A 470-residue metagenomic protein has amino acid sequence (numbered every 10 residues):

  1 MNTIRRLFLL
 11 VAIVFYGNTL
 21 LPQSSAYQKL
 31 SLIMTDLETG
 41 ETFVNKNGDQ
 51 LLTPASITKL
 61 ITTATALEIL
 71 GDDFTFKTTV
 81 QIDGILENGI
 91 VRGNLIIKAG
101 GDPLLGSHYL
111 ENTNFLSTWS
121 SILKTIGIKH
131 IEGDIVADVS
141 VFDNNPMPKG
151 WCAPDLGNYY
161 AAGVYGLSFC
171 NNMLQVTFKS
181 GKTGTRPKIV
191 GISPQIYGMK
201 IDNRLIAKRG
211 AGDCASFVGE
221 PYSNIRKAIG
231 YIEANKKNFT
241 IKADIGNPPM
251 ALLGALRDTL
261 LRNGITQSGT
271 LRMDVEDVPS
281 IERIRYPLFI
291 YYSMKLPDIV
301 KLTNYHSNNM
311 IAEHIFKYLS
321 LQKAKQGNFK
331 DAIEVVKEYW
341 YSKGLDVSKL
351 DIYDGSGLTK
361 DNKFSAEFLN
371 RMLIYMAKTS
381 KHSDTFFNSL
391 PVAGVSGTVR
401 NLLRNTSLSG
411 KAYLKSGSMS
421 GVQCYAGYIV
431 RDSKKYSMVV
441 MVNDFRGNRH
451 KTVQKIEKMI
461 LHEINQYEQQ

Functional and structural regions predicted by a protein language model:
M1-S25: Bacterial Sec-dependent N-terminal signal peptides
S24-K46, R272-M273: A short, well-structured edge-of-sheet supersecondary motif
K29-L32, V300, A312, Q423-A426: Short glycine-rich loop/turn motifs
G40, I57-A66, I135, L167 (+5 more regions): Residue-level preference for non-acidic, small/hydrophobic
T42-N45, N114, H306, E313-Q470: Small-residue-rich helix-loop
N45-T65, I69: Short active-site loop at a secondary-structure junction that contains or immediately precedes the catalytic residue(s)
K46-L52, K242-A243, L358-T359: A short glycine/serine-rich beta->alpha loop
I69-V347, H462-E463, Y467-Q469: Conserved serine DD-peptidase/penicillin-binding transpeptidase domain and beta-lactam-recognizing active-site
